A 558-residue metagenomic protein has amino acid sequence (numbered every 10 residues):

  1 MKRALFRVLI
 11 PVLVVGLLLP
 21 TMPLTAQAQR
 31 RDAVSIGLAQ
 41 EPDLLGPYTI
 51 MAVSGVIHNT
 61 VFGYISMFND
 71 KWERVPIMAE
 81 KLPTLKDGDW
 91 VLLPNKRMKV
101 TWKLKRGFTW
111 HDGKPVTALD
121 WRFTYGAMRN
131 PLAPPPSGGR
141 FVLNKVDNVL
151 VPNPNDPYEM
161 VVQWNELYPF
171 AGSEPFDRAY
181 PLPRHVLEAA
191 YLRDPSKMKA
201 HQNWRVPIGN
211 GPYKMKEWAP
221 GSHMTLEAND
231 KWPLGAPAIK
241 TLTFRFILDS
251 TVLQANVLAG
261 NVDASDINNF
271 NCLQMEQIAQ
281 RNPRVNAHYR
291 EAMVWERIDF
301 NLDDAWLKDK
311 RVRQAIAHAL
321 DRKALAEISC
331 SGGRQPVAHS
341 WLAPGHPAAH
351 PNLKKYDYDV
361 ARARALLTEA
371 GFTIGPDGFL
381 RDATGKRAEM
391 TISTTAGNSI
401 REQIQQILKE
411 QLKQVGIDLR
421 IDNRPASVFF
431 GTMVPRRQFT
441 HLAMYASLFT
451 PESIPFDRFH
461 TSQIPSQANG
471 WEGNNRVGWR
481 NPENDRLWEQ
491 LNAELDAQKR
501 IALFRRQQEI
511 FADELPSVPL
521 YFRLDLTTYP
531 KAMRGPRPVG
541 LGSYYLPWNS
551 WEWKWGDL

Functional and structural regions predicted by a protein language model:
R7, L17, Q29, G138-L192: Surface-exposed binding/hinge segments that line and control ligand-binding clefts or catalytic entry sites
L17, D32, A219-H223, A228 (+5 more regions): Detector for C-terminal structural segments
R31-Q40, E80, M98-K103, T124 (+7 more regions): Short, well-ordered beta-strand elements
G37-L93, I208-P212: N-terminal lobe/hinge region of extracytoplasmic solute-binding protein
N59, M67-E73, R178-P237, T241 (+5 more regions): Gly/Pro-rich hinge or "lid" segments in bacterial periplasmic/extracellular proteins
L82-P135, V161, Q254-N256, W306: Aromatic- and charge-enriched surface segment that lines or borders ligand/interaction sites
M128-P135, P152, K216-E227, T243-D304 (+5 more regions): Extracellular/periplasmic solute-recognition and catalytic clefts
N301, K308, P336-P376, T395-Q403: Structural transition elements
